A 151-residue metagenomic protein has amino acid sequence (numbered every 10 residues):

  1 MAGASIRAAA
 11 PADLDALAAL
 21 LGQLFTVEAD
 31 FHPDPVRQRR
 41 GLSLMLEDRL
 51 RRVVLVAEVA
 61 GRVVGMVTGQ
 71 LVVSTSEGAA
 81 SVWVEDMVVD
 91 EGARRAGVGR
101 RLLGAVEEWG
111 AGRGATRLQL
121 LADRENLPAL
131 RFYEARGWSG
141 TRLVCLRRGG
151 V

Functional and structural regions predicted by a protein language model:
S5-A19: A short beta-loop-alpha structural element at the N-terminal edge of CoA-dependent acyl/N-acetyltransferase catalytic
A19-L44: Conserved GNAT-fold acetyl-CoA-binding loop/helix
M45-V56, W83: A short helix-loop-beta-strand connector motif used in the catalytic cores of GNAT acetyltransferases and, in some
V56, R62-L71, W83, V88: Conserved beta-strand in the GNAT
V73-V84, R94, T141: A conserved beta-turn-beta hairpin within the catalytic core of GNAT-like acetyltransferases that forms part
V89, R95-E108, A135: Conserved acetyl-CoA-binding loop-helix of GNAT-fold acetyltransferases
L103, A111-L121: Conserved GNAT acetyl-CoA-binding A-motif
L120-A129, R147-V151: Conserved beta-strand-loop-alpha-helix junction that forms the acyl-donor binding cleft
